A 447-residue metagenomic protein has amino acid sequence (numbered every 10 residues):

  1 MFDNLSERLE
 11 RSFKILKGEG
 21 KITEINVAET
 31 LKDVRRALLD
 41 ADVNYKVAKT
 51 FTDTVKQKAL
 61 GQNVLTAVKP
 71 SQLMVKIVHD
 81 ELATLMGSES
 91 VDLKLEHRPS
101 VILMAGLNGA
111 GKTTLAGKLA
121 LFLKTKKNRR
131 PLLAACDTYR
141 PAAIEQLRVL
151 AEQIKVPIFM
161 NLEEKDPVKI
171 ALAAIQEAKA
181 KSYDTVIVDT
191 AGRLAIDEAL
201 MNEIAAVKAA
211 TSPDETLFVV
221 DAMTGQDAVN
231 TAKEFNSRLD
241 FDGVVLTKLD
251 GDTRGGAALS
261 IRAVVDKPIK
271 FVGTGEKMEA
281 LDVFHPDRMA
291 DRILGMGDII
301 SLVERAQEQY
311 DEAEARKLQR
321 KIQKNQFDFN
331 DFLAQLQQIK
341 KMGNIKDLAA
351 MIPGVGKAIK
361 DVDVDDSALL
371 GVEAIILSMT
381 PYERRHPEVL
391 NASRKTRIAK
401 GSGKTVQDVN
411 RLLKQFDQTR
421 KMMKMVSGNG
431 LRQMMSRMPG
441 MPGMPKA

Functional and structural regions predicted by a protein language model:
M1, E19, N26, T66 (+18 more regions): Replace "in large, NTP-powered and nucleic-acid-processing enzymes" with "in large, NTP-powered factors and other
F2-E19, R288-A447: Long amphipathic alpha-helical segments used for membrane anchoring, targeting, substrate engagement, or oligomerization
R8-C136, A143-E164, I170-T190: Primarily NTPase-proximal linker/entry elements flanking Walker-type ATP/GTP-binding cores
L16, D42, V78, L107 (+9 more regions): Residue-level signature of catalytic and energy-coupling elements of molecular machines, predominantly ATP/GTP-dependent
D40, Q57-L60, A83, G87 (+7 more regions): Generic secondary-structure signature for well-ordered alpha-helical cores
A110, T138-P141, K165-P167, G192-I196 (+2 more regions): Short, small-residue-enriched loops and turns at beta-alpha junctions that line or gate enzyme active sites
L172-I175, K179, Y183, A195 (+2 more regions): Conserved phosphate-handling catalytic cores of large alpha/beta enzymes
D184, V188, D197, M342-I345: Alpha-helical transmembrane segments of polytopic integral membrane proteins, especially the permease/helical cores
